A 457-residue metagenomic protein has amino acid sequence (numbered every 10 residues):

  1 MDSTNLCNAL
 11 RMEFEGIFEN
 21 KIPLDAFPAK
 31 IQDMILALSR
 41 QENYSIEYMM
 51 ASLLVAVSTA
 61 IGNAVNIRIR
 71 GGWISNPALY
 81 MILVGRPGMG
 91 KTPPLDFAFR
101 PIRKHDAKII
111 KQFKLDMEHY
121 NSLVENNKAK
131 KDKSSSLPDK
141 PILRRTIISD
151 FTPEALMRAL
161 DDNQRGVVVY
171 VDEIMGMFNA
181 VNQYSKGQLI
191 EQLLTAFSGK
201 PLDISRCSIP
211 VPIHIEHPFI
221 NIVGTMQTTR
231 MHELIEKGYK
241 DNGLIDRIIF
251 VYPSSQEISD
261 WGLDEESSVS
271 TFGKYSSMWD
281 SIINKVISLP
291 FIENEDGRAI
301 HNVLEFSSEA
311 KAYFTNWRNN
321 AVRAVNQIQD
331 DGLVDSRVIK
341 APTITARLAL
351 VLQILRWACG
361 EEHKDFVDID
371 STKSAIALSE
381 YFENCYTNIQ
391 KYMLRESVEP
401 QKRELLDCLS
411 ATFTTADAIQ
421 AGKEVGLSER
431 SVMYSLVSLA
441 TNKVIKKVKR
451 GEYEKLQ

Functional and structural regions predicted by a protein language model:
M1-Q457: Phosphate-handling catalytic cores of nucleic-acid transaction enzymes
